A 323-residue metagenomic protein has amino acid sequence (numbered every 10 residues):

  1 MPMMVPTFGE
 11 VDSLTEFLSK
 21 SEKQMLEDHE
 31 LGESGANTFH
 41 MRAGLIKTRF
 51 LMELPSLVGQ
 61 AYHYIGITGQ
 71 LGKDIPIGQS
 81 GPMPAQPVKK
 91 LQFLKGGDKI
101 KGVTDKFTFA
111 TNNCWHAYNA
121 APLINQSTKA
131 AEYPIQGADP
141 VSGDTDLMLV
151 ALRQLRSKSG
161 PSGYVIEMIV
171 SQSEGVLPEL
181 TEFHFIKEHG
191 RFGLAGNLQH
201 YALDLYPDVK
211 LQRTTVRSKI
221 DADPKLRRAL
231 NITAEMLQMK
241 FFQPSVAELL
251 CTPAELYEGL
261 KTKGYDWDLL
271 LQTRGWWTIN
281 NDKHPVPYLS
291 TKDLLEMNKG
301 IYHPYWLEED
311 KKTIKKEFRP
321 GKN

Functional and structural regions predicted by a protein language model:
M1-F39: Conserved inter-motif catalytic segment of the P-loop NTP-binding fold
P6-V11, I65, W115, R191-F192: Generic low-polarity alpha-helical segments
E16-K20, Q24, L57-A61, D74 (+5 more regions): Conserved, well-folded catalytic cores of nucleic-acid-processing and energy-transducing macromolecular machines
K20-D28, F39-T48, R228-N231, Q238: Charged, low-complexity, helix-prone segments enriched in Lys/Glu/Asp/Gln
F39-T181, F185: Phosphate-binding/switch region of NTP-binding enzymes
E179-N197, N231: Short, surface-exposed secondary-structure junctions/capping segments
N197-N323: Terminal-proximal interaction/regulatory segments of ATP-powered molecular machines
